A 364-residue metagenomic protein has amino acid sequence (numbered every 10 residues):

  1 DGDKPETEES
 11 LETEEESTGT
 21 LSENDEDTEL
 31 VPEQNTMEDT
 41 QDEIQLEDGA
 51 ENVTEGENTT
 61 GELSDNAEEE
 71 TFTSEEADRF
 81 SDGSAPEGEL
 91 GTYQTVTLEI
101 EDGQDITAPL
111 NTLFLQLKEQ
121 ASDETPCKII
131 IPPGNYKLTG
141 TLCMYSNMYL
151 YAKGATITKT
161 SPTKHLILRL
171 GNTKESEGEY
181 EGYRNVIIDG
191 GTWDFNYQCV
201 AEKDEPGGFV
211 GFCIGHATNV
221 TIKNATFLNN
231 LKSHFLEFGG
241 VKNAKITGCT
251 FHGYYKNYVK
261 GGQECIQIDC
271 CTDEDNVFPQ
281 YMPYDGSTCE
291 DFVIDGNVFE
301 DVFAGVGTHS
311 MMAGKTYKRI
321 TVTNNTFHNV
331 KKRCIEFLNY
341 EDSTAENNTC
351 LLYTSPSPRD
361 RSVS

Functional and structural regions predicted by a protein language model:
D1-S84: Intrinsically disordered, low-complexity repeat and linker tracts
E69-N111: Right-handed parallel beta-helix/beta-solenoid
E101-N111, T125-H165, G171-T173, W193 (+1 more regions): N-terminal extracellular ligand-recognition/capping segment immediately after the signal peptide
Y145-N147, A152, Y183, I188 (+17 more regions): Parallel beta-helix/beta-solenoid
K159, F195, V200, N229-N230 (+8 more regions): Residues in short coils/turns that link rungs of repeat/solenoid architectures in beta-rich domains
K164-I167, F209-G211, S233-F235, N257-Y258 (+3 more regions): Structural detector of coil-to-beta-strand junctions
Y353-D360: Conserved small/polar residues in nucleotide/adenosyl-binding loops
